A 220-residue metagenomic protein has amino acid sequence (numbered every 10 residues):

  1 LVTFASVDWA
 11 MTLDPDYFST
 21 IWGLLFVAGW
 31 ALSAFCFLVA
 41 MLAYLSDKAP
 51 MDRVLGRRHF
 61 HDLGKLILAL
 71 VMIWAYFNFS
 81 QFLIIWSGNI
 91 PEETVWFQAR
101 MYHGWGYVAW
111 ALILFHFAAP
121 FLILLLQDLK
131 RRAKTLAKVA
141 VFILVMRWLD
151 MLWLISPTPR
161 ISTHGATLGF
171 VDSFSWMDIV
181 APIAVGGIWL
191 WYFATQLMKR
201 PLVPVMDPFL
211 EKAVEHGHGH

Functional and structural regions predicted by a protein language model:
L1-L112, L129, D207: Long, contiguous internal "core" modules enriched in hydrophobic/ aromatic residues
T20-F26, E92-I113, R132, T163-F193: Membrane-interface transmembrane-helix boundary segments in multi-pass integral membrane proteins
A28-A43, F115-F121, V180-T195: Hydrophobic cores of alpha-helical transmembrane segments in multi-pass inner/ER membrane proteins, independent
P50-R58, T163-G169, P182-H220: Extramembrane terminal tails and long inter-domain/linker segments of multi-pass membrane proteins
Y76, P120, M151, P201: Hydrophobic, well-ordered secondary-structure elements that form the walls of internal hydrophobic environments
L125-L136: Membrane-helix interface "capping/anchor" motifs
T135-V145: Central hydrophobic cores of alpha-helical transmembrane segments in multi-pass integral membrane proteins
L154-H164: A cytosolic-side transmembrane-helix exit/cap motif
